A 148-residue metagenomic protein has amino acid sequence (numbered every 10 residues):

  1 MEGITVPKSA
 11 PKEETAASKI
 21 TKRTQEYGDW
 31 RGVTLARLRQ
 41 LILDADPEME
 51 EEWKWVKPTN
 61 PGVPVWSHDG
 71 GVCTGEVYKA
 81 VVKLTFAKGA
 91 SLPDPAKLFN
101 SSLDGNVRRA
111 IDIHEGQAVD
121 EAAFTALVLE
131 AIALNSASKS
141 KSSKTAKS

Functional and structural regions predicted by a protein language model:
M1-S148: Charge-dense, helix-prone N-terminal extensions
